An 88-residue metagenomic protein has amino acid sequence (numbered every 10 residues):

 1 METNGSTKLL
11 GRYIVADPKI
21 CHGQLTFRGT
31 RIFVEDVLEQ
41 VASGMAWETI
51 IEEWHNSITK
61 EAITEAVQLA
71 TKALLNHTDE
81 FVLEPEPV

Functional and structural regions predicted by a protein language model:
M1-E2: Long, low-complexity intrinsically disordered regulatory regions enriched in P/S/T/G and acidic residues that serve as
K8-T49: A short, structured beta-strand/loop element
F33-V88: Long, charge-rich, low-complexity alpha-helical segments
